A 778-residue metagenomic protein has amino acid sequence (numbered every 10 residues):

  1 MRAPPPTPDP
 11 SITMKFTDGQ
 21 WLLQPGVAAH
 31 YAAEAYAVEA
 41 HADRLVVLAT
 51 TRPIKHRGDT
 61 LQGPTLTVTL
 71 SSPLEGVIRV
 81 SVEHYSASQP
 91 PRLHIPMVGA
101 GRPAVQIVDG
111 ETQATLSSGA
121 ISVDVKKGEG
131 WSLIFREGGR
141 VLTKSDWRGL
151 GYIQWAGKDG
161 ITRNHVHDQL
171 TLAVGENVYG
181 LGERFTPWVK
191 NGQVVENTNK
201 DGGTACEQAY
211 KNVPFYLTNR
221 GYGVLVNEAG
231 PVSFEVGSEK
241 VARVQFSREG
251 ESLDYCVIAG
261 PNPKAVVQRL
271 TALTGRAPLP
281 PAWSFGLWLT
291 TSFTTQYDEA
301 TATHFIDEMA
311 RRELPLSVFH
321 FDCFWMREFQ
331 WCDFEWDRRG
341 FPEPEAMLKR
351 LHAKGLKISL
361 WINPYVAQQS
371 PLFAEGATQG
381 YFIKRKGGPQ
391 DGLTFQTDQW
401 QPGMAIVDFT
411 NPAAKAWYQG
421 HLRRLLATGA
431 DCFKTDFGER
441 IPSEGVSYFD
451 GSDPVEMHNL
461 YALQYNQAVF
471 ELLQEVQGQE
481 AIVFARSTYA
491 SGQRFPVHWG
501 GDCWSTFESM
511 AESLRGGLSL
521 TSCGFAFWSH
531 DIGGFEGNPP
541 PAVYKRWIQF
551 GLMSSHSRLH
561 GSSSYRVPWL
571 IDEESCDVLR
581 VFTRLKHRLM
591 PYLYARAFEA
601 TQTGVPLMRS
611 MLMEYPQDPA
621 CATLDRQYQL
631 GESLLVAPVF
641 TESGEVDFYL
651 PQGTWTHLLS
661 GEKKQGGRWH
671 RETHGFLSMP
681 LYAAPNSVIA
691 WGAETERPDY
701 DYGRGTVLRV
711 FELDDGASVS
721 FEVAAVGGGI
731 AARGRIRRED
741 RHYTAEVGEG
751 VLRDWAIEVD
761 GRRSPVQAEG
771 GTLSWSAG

Functional and structural regions predicted by a protein language model:
R2-T13, T60-Q62, E83, R102-A282 (+5 more regions): Catalytic and substrate-binding clefts that recognize carbohydrates or anionic sugar/phosphate headgroups
T7-H56, Q62-T112, Q154: A low-complexity, Ser/Thr/Gly/Pro-enriched, surface-exposed linker/loop concept that marks segments flanking
H56-E75, P91-A100, D124-G138, G750-R762 (+1 more regions): Extended Gly/Ser/Thr-rich low-complexity repeat segments, especially those forming or decorating extracellular
L70, A120, F215, M309 (+8 more regions): Conserved, mostly hydrophobic/aromatic
E83-Y85, R92-I95, P315-L579, E614-D618 (+1 more regions): Aromatic- and carboxylate-enriched substrate-binding clefts and catalytic-loop regions of carbohydrate-active enzymes
P90-Q106, L658-F676, G761-S776: Solvent-exposed beta-strand/loop surfaces of large extracellular or lumenal domains
D298-A300, H304, F319-D322: Active-site pocket-lining segments that scaffold enzyme catalytic pockets across diverse folds
F470-I482, T488-W499, E512-G516, L520-H530 (+2 more regions): Catalytic core of carbohydrate-active enzymes
